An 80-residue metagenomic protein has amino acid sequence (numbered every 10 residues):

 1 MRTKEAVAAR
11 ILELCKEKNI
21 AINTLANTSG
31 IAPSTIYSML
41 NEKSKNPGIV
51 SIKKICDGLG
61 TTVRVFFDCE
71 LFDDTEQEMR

Functional and structural regions predicted by a protein language model:
M1-A21: A short, Lys/Arg-rich alpha-helix, primarily the initiator
L14, T28, M39, C69: Residues in the recognition helix of alpha-helical DNA-binding motifs
C15, A26, C56: The alpha-helix within a helix-turn-helix
T24, T35, V65: Residues in the helix-turn-helix
G30-N46: Recognition helix of helix-turn-helix/homeodomain-like DNA-binding domains that insert into the DNA major groove
S38, R64-R80: Short, charged recognition helix plus adjacent turn of helix-turn-helix-like nucleic-acid-binding domains
K43-D57: Short, basic-rich loop-to-helix N-cap that marks the start of a DNA-contacting helix
